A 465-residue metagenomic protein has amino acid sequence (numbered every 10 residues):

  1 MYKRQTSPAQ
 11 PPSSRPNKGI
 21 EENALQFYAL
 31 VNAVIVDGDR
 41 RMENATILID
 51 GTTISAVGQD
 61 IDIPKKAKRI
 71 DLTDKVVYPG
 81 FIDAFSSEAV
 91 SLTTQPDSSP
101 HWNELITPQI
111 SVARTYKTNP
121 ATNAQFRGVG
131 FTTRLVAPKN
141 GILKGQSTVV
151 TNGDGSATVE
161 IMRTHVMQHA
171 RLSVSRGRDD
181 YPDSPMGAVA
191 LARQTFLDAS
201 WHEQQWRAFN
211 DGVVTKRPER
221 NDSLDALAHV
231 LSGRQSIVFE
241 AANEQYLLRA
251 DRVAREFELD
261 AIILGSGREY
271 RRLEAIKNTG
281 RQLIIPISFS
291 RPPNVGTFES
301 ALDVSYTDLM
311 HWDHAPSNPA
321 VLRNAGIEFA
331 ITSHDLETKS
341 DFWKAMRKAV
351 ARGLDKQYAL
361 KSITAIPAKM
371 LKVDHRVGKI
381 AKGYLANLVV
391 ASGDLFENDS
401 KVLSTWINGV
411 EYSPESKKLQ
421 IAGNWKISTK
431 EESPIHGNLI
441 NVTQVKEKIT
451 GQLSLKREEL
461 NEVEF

Functional and structural regions predicted by a protein language model:
M1-Q5: Conserved small/polar residues in nucleotide/adenosyl-binding loops
P12-R15, I20-E22, I35, D39-Y78: Histidine-rich, glycine-flanked metal-binding segment
G19, T93-T94, S98-W102, T107-Q109 (+2 more regions): His/Asp/Glu-enriched, well-ordered alpha-helical/loop segment that forms or immediately abuts the divalent-metal
I20-Y28, I63-P64, Y412-K426, N441-K446: N-terminal helix-cap/turn-to-beta initiation motif at the start of protein domains
A33, A45, L385-K418: C-terminal cap of metal-dependent C-N hydrolases
L72-A137: Metal-associated gating/positioning segment near the N- to mid-region
N119-R272, K401, I407: Polyanionic/metal-chelating signatures
I427-F465: Central antiparallel beta-sheet cores of small beta-barrel/beta-sandwich binding domains
